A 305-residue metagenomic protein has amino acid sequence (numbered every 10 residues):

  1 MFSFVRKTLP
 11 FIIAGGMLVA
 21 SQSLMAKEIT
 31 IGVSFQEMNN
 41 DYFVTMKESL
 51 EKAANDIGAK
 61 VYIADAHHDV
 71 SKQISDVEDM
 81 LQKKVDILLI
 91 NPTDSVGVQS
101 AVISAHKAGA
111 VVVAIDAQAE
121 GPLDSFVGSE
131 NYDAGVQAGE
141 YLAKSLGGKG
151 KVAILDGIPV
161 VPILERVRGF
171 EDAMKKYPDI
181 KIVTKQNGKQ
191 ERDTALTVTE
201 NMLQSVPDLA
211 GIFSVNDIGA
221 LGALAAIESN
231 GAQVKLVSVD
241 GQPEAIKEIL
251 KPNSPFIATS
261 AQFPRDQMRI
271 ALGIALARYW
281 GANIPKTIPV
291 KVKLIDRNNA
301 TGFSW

Functional and structural regions predicted by a protein language model:
M1-I12, A20: Bacterial Sec-dependent N-terminal signal peptides
S3-R6, A26-W305: A residue-level marker of the well-folded mature domains of exported/periplasmic proteins
I13-A14, L24: Cleavable N-terminal signal peptides
M17-L18, T30: Intrinsically disordered, low-complexity Ser/Thr/Pro-rich tracts
V19-A26: Sec/Tat signal peptide C-region and signal peptidase I cleavage site
